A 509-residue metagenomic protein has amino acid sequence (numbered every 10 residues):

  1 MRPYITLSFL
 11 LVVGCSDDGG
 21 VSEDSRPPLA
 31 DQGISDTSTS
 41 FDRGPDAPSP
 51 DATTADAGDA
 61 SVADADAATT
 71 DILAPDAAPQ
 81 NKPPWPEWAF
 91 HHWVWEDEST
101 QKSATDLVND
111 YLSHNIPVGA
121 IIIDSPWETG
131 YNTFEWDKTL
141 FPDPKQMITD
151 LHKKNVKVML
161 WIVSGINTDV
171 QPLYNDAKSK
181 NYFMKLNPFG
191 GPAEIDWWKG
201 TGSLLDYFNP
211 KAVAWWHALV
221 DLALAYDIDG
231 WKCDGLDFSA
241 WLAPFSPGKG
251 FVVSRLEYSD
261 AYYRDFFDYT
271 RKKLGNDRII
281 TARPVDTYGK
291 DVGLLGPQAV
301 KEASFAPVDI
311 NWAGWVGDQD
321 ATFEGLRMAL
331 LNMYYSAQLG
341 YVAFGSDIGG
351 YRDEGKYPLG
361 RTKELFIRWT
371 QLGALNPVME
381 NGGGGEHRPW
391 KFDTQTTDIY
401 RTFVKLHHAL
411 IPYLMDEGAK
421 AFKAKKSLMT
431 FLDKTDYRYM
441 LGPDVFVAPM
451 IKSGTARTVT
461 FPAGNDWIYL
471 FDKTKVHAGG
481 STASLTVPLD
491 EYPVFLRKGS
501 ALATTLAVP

Functional and structural regions predicted by a protein language model:
M1-Y4, F266: Positively charged n-region of N-terminal signal peptides that target proteins for export
R2, R26, F41-R43, K153 (+1 more regions): Surface-exposed charge patches in extracellular/virion surface proteins
Y4-G14: Bacterial N-terminal signal peptides
V13-P79: Ser/Thr-rich, Pro/Gly/Ala-heavy low-complexity intrinsically disordered linkers and tails of secreted extracellular
A74, A78-K498, A503-T505: Catalytic-domain carbohydrate-binding cleft regions of carbohydrate-active enzymes
V508-P509: Short, solvent-exposed mixed-charge patches
